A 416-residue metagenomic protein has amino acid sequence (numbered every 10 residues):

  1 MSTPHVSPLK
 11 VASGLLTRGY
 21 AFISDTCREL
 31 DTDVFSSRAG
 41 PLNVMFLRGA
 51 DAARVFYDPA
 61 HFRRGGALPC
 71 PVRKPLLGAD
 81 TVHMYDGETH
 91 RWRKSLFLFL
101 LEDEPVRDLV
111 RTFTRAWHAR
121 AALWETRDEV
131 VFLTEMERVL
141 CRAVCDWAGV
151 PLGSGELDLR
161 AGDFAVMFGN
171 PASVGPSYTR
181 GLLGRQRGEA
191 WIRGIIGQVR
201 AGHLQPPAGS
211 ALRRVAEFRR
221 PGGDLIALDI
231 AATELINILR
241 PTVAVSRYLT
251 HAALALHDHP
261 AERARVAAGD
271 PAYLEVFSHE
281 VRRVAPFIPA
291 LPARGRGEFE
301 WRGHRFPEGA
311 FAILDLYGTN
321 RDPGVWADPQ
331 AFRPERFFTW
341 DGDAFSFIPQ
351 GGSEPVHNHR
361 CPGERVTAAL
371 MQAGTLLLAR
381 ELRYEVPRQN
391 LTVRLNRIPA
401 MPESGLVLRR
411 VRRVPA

Functional and structural regions predicted by a protein language model:
M1-S13: Short, extreme N-terminal leader segments that mark the start of a protein/domain
S2-H5, R28-S36, G40-L47, D51-R54 (+1 more regions): Cytochrome P450
L15-D25: N- or domain-start disorder-to-order transition segments that initiate the globular core
